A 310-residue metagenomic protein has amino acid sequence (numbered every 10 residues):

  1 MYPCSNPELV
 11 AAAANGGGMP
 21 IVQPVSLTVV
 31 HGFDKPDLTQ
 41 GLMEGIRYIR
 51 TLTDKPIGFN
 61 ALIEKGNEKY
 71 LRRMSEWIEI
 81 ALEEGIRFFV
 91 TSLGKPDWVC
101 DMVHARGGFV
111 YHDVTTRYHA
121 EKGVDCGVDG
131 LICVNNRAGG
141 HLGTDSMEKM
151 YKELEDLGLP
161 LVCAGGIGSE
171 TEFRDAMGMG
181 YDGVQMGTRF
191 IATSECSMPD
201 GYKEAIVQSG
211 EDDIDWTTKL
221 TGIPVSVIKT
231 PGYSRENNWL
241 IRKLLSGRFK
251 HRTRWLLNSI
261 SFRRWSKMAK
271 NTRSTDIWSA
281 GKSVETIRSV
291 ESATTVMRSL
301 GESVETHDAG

Functional and structural regions predicted by a protein language model:
M1-P160: Active-site entrance/lid segments in N-terminal catalytic domains of soluble metabolic enzymes
D113, C163-G168: Glycine-rich beta-to-alpha active-site loop
T144-P160, G168-G310: Conserved active-site-proximal phosphate/metal-binding subdomains
